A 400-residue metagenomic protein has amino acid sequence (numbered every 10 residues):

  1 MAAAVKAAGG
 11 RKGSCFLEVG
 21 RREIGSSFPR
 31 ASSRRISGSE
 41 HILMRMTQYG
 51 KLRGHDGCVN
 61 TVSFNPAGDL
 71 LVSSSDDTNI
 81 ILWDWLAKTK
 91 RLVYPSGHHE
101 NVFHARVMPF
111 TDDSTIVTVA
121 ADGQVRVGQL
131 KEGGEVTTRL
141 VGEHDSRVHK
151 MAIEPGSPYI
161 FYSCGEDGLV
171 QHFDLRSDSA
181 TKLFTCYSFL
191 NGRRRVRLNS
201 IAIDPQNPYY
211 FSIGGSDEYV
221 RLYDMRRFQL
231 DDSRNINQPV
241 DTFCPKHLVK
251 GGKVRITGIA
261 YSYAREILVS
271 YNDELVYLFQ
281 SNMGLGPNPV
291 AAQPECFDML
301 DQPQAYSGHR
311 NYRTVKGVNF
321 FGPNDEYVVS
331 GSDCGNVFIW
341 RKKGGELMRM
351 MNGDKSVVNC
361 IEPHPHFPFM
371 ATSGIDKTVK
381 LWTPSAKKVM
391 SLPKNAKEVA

Functional and structural regions predicted by a protein language model:
S27-G54, T89-N101, E132-K150, Q171-A202 (+4 more regions): Inter-blade linker and blade-boundary elements of WD-repeat/beta-propeller domains
V62, I80-W85, V125-K131, M151 (+5 more regions): WD40-repeat beta-propellers
V62-G68, R106-D113, A152-P158, A202-P208 (+5 more regions): Loop/turn segments within WD40 beta-propeller blades
G68-V72, L92, D112-V117, R126 (+9 more regions): Structural hallmark of WD40 beta-propellers
S73-D77, T118-D122, L130, C164-D167 (+5 more regions): Conserved strand-to-loop turn within each blade of WD40 beta-propeller repeats
Y261-N282, L300-K342: Loop/turn-rich, solvent-exposed surfaces of beta-rich toroidal or solenoidal domains
E362-V399: Blade-level signature of beta-propeller repeat domains, shared across WD40, Kelch, NHL, RCC1 and BNR/Asp-box propellers
